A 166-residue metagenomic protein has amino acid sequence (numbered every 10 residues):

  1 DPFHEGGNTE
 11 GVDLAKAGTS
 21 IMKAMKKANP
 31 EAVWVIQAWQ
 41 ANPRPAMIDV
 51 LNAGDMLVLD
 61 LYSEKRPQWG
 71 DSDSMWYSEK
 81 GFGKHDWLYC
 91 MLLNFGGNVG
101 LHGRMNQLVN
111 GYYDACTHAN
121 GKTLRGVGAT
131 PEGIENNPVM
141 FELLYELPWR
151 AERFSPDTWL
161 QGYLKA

Functional and structural regions predicted by a protein language model:
D1-K165: Catalytic-core regions of glycoside hydrolase
